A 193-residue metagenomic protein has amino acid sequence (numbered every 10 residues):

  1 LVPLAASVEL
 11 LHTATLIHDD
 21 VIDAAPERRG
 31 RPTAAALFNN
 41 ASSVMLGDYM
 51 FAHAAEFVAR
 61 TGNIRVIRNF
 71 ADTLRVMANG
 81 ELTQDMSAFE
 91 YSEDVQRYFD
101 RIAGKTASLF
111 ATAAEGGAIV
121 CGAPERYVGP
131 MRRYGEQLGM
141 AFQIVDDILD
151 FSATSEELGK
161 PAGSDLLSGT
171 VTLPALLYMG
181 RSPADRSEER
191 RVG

Functional and structural regions predicted by a protein language model:
L1-D185: Mg2+-dependent prenyl diphosphate-binding active-site environment of isoprenoid biosynthetic enzymes
E189-G193: Conserved small/polar residues in nucleotide/adenosyl-binding loops
